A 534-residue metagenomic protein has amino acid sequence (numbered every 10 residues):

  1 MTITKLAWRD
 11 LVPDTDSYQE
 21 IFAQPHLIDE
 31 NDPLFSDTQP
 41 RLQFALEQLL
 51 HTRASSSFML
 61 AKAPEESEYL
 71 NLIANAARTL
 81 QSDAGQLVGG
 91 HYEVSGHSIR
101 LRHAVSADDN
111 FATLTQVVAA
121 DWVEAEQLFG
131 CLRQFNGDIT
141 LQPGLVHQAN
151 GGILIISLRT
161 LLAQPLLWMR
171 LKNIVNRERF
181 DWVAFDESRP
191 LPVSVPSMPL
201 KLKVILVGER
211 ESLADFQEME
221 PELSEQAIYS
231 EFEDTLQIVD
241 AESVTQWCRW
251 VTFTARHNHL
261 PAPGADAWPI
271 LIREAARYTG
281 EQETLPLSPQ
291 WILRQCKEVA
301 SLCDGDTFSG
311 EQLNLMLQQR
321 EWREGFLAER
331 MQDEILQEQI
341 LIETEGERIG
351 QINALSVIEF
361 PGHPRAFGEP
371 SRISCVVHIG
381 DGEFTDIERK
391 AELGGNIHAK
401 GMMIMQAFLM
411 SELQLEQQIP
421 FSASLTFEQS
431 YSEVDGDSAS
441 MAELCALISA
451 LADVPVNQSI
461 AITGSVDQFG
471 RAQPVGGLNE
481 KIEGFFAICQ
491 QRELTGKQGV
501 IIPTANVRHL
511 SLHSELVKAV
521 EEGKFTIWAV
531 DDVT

Functional and structural regions predicted by a protein language model:
M1-T2, L11-Q24, F44-A45, L49 (+9 more regions): Peripheral, non-AAA+ core regions of ATP-driven protein-machinery
T2-Q217, Y229-D240, R249-E311, M316-S371 (+2 more regions): Conserved ASCE/P-loop NTPase catalytic core
L200, E225, E521-F525: A short helix-to-beta-strand connector/capping loop
E220-Q226: Flexible glycine/proline-rich, aromatic-decorated loop/lid segments
I238-E242, A262, E283-L287, D435 (+2 more regions): Alpha-helix capping and helix-loop boundary segments enriched in small/acidic/polar residues
S374: Short, surface-exposed charged micro-motifs
